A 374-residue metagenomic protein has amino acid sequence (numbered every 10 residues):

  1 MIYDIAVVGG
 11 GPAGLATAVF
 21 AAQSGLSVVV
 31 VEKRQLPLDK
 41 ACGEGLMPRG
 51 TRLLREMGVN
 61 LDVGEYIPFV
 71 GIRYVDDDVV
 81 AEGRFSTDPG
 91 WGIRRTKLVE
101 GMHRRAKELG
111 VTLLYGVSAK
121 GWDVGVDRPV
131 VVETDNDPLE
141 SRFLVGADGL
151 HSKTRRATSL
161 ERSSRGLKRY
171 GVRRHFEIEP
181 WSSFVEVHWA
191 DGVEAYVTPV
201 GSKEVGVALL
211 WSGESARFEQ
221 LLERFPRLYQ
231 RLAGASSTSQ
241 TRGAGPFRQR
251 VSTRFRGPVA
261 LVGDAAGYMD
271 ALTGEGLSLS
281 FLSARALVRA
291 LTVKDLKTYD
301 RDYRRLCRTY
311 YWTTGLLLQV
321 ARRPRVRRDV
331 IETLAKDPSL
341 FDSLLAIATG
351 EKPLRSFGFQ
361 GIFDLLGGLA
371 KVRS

Functional and structural regions predicted by a protein language model:
M1-A13: Beta1/beta-strand and adjacent pyrophosphate-binding region of the FAD-binding site in flavoprotein oxidoreductases
A13, L36, H151: Conserved Rossmann-like nucleotide-cofactor binding loop
A22-C42: Glycine-rich FAD pyrophosphate-binding loop
Q35-R55: Conserved N-terminal glycine-rich FAD pyrophosphate-binding loop of Rossmann-like flavoproteins
T51-G101: A conserved beta-strand/loop capping segment in the N-terminal third of enzymes that catalyze redox or closely related
R105-A233: Predominantly flavin-linked oxidoreductase catalytic cores and closely associated redox partners
G121, G213-V288, T298: FAD/FMN-dependent oxidoreductases across multiple families
R289-S374: C-terminal helical "tail/cap" subdomain of flavin- and related membrane-associated enzymes
